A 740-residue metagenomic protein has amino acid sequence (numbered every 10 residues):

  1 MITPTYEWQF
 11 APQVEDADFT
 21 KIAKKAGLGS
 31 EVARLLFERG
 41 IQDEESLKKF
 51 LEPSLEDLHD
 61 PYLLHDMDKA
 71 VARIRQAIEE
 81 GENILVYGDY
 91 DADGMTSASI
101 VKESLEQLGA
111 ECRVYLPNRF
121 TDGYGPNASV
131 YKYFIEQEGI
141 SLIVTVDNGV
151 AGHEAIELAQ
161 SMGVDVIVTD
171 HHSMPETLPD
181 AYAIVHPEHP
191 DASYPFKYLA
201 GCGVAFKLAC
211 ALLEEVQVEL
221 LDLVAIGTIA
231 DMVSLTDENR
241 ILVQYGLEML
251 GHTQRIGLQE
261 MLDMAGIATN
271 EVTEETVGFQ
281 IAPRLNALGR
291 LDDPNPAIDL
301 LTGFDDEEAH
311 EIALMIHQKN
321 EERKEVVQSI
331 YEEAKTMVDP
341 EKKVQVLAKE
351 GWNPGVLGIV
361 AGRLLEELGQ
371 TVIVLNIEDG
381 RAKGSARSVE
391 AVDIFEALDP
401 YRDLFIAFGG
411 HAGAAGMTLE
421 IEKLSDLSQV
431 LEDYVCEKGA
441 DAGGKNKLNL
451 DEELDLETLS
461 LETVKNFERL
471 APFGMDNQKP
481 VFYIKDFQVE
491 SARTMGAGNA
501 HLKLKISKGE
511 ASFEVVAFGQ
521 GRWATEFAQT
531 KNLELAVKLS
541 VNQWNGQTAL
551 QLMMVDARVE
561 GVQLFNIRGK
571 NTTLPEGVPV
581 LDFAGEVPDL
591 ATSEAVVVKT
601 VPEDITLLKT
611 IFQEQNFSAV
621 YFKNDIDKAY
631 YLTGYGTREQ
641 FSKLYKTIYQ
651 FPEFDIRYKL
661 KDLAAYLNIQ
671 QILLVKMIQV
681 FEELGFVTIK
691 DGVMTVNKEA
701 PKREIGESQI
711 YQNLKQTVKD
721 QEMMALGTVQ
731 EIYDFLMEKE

Functional and structural regions predicted by a protein language model:
I2, P12-Q13, K21-L142, M162 (+3 more regions): Hydrophobic helix-and-loop "lid/oligomerization" segment in the mid-to-C-terminal part of catalytic domains
Y87, S141-N148, A595-T600: Acidic beta-strand-to-loop metal/phosphate-binding motif
D89-Y90, P117-F120, N148-G149, H171-M174 (+6 more regions): Short, ordered loop/turn segments at secondary-structure junctions
S97-V101, H153-M162, H171-H172, V360-A361 (+1 more regions): Short Gly/Thr/Asp-enriched flexible loops that form oxyanion-binding sites at enzyme active sites
E106, R240-V327, Y331, S388-E390 (+3 more regions): Acidic, two-metal ion nucleic-acid-processing modules in DNA metabolism proteins
V114, V166-V168, Y182-I184, L223 (+3 more regions): Conserved beta-strand scaffold positions in the cores of enzyme catalytic domains, especially in NTP/NDP-utilizing
K132-C202, F206-A211, T236: Active-site cavity-forming subdomains of large catalytic enzyme subunits
D180-A230, T610-E614, S618-D625, T633-L644: Short alpha-helices
